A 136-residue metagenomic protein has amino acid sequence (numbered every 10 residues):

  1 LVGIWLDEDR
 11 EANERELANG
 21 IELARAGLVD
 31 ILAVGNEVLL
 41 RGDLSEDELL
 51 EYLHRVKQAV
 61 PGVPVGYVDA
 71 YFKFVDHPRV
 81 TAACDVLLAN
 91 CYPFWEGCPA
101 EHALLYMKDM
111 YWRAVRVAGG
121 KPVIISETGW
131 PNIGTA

Functional and structural regions predicted by a protein language model:
L1-P64: Substrate-binding cleft of extracellular glycoside hydrolase catalytic domains
V2-D9, V60-D69, P99-Y111: Short charge-dense sequence patches
R10, L40-E46, V75-H77, E96-C98 (+1 more regions): Extracytoplasmic/secreted cell-surface and envelope-processing proteins
E14-L17, L50-L53, C84, L104 (+1 more regions): Extracytoplasmic/secreted envelope proteins and their assembly/folding machinery, especially bacterial periplasmic
V29-D30, N36, D69-M107, P131: Aromatic- and acid-rich polysaccharide-binding/catalytic face of secreted or lumenal carbohydrate-active enzymes
G42, L53-V60, F72, L88-W95 (+2 more regions): Short, well-ordered alpha-helical segments in soluble proteins
V56-V75, G120-G129: Aromatic-lined carbohydrate-recognition surfaces of secreted/lumenal glycan-active proteins
M107-I125, W130, T135-A136: Catalytic-core region of carbohydrate-active enzymes that cleave or remodel glycosidic bonds
